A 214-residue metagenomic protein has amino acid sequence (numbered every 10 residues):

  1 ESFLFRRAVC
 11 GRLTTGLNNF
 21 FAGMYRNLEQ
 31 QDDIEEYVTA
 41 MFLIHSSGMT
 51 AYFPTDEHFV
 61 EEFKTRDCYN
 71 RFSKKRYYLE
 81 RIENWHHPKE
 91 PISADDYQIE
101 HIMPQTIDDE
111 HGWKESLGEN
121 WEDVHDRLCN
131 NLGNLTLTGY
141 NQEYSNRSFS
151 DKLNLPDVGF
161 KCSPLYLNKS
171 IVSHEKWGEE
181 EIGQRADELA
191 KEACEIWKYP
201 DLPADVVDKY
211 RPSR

Functional and structural regions predicted by a protein language model:
E1-R214: Flexible coil/loop and intrinsically disordered segments
